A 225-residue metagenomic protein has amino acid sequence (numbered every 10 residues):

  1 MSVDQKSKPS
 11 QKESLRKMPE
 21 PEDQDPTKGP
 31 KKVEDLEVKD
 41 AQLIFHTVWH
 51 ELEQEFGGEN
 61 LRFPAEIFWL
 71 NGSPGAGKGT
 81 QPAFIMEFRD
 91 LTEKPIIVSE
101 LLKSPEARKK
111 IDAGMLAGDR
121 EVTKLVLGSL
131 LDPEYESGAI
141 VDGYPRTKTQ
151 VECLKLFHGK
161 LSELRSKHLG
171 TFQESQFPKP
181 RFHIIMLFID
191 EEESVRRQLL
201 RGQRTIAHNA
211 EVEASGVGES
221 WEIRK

Functional and structural regions predicted by a protein language model:
M1-K225: Glycine-rich phosphate-binding loop of ATP-dependent small-molecule kinases
